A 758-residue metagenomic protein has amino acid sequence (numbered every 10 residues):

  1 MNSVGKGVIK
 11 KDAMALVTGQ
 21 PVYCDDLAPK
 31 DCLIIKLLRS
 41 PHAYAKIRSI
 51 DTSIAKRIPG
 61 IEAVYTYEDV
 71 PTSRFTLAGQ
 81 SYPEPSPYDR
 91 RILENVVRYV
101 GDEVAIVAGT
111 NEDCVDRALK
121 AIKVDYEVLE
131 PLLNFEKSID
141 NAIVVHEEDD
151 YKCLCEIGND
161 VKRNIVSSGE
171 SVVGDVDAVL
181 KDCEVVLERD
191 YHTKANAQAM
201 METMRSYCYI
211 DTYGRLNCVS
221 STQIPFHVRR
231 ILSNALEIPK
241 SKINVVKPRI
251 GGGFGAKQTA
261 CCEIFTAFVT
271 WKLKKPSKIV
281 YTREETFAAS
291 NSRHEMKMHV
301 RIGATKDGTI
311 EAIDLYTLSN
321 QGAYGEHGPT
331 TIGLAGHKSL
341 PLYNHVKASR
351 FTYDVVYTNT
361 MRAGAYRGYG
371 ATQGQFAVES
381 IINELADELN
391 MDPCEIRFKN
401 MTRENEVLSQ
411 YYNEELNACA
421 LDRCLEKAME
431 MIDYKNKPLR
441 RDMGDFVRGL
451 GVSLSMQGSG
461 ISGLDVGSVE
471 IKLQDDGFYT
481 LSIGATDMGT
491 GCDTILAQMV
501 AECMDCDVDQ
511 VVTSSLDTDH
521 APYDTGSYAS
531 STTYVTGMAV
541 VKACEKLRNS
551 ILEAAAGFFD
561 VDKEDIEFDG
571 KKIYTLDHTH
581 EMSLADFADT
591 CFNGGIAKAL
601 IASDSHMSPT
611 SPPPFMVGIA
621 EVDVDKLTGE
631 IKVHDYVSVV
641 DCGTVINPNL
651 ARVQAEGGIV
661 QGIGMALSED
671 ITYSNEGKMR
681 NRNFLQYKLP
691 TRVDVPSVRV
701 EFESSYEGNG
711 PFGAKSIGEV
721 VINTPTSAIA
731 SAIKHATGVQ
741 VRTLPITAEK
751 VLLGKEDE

Functional and structural regions predicted by a protein language model:
M1-G158, V186, K272, L600: Flexible, low-hydrophobicity surface segments
K6, D12-A15, Y82-P83, P87 (+6 more regions): Glycine-rich loop/linker segments at domain edges
Y67-E68, E237-K242, K272-S277, K306 (+2 more regions): C-terminal catalytic domains of large/alpha subunits in multi-subunit enzymes
R74-G79, A118-A121, R229-I231, F254-A260 (+11 more regions): Short acidic, glycine/serine/threonine-rich loops at helix termini
N95-V96, P239-K242, V246-K247, W271-T282 (+1 more regions): Conserved catalytic cysteine-centered active-site region of acyl-thioester-dependent Claisen-condensing enzymes
V145-L236, M401-F478, R680-E701: Helix-loop-helix junctions that connect adjacent transmembrane helices in secondary transporters/permeases, recognized
R230, G251-K274, K278-I279, C492-V500: Thiamine diphosphate
